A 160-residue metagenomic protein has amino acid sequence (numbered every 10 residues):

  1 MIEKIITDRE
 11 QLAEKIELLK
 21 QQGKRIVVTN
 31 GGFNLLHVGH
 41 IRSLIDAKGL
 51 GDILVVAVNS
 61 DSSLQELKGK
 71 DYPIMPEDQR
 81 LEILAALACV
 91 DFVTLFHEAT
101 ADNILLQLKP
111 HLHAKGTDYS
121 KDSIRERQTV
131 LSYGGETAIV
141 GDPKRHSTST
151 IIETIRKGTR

Functional and structural regions predicted by a protein language model:
M1-R160: Nucleotidyltransferase catalytic core that binds NTPs
